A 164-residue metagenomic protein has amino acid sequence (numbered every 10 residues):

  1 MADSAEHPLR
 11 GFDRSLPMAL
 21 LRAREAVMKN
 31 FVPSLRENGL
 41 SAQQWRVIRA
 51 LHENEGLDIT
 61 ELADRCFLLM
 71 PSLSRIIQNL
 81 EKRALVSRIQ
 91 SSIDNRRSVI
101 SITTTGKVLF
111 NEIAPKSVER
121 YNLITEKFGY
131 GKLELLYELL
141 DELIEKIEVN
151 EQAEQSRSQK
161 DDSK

Functional and structural regions predicted by a protein language model:
M1-N38, K164: N-terminal leader segment of winged-helix/HTH proteins
M1-P8, Y130-K164: C-terminal regulatory/oligomerization modules of transcriptional regulators
D13, L20, R24, E55 (+3 more regions): Flexible interhelical turns and helix-capping residues at alpha-helix boundaries within structured domains
M18, K29-S72, Q155-R157: N-terminal helix-turn-helix DNA-binding core of bacterial DNA-binding proteins
R24, F110, I144-I147: A structural signal for well-ordered alpha-helices, especially hydrophobic packing surfaces of coiled-coils
M28, Q78-D141: Charged, amphipathic alpha-helical coiled-coil/dimerization segments
